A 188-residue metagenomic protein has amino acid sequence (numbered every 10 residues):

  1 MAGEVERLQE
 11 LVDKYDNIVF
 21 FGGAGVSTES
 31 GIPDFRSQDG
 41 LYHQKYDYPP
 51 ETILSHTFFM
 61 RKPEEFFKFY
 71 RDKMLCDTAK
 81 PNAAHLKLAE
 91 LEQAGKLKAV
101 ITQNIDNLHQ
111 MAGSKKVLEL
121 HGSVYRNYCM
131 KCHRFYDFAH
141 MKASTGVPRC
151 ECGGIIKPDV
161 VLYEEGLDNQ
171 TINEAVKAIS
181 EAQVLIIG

Functional and structural regions predicted by a protein language model:
M1-G188: Conserved catalytic core of sirtuin-type NAD+-dependent deacylases
